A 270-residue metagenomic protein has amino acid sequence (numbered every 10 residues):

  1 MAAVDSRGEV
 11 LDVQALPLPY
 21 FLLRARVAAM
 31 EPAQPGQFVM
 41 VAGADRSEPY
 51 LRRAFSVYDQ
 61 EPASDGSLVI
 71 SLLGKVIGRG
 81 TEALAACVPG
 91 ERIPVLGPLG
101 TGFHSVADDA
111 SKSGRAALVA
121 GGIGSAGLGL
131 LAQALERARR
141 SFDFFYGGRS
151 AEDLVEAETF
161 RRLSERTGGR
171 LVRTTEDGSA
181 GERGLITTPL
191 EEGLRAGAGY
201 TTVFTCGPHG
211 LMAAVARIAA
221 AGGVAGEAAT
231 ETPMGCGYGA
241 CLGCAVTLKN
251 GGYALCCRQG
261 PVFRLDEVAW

Functional and structural regions predicted by a protein language model:
M1-E91: Ferredoxin-reductase
D12, D59, R173-T175, A228 (+1 more regions): Structural signal for conserved beta-strand scaffold positions within catalytic alpha/beta enzyme cores
A44-R46, P98, K249: Short, surface-exposed secondary-structure boundary micro-motifs
R79-A228, P233: FNR/FR-type flavoprotein reductase catalytic core
G127, H209-G210, T232-V262: Local cysteine-cluster metal-coordination motifs and their immediate loop/turn environment, predominantly Fe-S cluster
R264-W270: A charged, well-structured terminal subsegment
